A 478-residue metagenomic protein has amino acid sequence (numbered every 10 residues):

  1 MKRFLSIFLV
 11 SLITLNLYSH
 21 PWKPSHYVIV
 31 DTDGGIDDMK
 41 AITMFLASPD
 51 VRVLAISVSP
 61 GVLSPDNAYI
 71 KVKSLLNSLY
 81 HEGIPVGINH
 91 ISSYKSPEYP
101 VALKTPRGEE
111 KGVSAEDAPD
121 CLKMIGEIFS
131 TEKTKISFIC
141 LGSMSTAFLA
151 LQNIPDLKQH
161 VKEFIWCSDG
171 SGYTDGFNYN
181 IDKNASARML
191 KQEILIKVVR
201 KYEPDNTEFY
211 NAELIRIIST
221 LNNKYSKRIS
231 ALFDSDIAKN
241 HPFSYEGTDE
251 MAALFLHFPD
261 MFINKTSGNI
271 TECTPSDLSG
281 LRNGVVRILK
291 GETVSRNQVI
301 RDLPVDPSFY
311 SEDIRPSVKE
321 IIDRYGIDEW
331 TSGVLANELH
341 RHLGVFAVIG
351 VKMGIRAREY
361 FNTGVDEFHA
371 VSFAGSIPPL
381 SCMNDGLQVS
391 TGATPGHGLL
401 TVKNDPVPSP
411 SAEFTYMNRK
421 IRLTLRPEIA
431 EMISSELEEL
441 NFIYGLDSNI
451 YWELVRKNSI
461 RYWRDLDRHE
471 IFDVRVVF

Functional and structural regions predicted by a protein language model:
F4-I13: Sec-dependent N-terminal signal peptides
T14-Y18: C-terminal segment of classical bacterial N-terminal signal peptides
H20-D306, T394-P395, V477: N-terminal acidic, glycine/proline-rich low-complexity segments
V58-P65, F243, I322, L339-A347: Short, N-terminal intrinsically disordered low-complexity segments that are rich in Pro/Gly and polar/charged residues
D175, Y179, F243, L343-G344 (+2 more regions): Hydrophobic alpha-helical scaffolding
Y245-L254, H342-K352: Active-site nucleophilic cysteine motif
D260, T293-L343, I349-F478: Non-transmembrane, aqueous-exposed alpha-helical and coiled segments at domain scale
